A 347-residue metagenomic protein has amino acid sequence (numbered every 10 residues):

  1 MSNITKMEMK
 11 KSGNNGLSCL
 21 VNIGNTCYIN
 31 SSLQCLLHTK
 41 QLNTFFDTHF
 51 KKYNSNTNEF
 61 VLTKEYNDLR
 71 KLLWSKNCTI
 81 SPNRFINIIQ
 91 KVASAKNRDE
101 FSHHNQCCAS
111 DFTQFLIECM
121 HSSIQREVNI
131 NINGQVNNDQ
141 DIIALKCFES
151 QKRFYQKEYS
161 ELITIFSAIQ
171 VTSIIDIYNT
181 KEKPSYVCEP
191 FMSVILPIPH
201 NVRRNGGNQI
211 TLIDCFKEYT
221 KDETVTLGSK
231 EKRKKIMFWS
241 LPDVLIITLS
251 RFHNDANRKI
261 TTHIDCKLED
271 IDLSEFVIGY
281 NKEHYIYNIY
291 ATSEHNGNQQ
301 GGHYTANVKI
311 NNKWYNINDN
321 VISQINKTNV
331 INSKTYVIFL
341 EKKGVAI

Functional and structural regions predicted by a protein language model:
M1-I347: UBL (ubiquitin/ubiquitin-like) substrate-recognition surfaces within cysteine isopeptidase catalytic folds
